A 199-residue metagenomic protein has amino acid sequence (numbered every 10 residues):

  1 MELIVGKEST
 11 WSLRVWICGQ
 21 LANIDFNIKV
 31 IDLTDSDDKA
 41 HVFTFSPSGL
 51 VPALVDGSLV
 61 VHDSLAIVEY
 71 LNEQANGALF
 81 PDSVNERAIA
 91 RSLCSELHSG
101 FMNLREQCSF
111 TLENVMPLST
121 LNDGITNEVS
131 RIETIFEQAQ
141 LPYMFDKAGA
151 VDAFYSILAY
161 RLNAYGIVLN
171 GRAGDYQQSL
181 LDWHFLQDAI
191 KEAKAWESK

Functional and structural regions predicted by a protein language model:
M1-L121, N127: GST-like domain detector, emphasizing the conserved glutathione-binding G-site in the N-terminal thioredoxin-like
D32-D35, Y176, K194: Conserved beta-strand edge residues that scaffold enzyme active sites
D37-K39, L181, K199: Short Asp/Glu-rich motifs
F101-H184, D188, E192: GST-like fold's C-terminal all-alpha helical module
K191-K199: Terminal-tail/helix-coil boundary detector
